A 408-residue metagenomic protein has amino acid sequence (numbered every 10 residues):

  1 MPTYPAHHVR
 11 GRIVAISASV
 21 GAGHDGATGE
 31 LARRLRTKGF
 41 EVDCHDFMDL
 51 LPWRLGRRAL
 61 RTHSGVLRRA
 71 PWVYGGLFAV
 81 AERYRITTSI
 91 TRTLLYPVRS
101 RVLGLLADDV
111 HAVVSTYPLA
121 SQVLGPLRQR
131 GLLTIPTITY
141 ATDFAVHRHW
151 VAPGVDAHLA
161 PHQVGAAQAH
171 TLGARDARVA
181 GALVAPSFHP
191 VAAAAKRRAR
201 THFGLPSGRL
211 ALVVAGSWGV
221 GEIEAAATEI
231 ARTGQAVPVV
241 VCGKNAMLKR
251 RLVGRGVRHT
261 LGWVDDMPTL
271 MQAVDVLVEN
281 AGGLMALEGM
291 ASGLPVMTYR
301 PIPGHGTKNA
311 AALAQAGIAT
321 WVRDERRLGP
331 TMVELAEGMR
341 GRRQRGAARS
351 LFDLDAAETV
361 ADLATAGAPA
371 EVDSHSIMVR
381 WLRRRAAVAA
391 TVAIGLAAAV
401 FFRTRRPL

Functional and structural regions predicted by a protein language model:
M1-L50: N-terminal subdomain of nucleotide-sugar transferases
A27, A79-G173, G181: Active-site and donor-binding regions of nucleotide-sugar-utilizing enzymes
E30-D108: Conserved N-terminal ligand/cofactor-binding loop architecture of enzyme catalytic domains
L159-R209, A215-S217, G243-K244: A nucleotide-sugar donor-handling region in carbohydrate enzymes
A194-T201, L205-D275: Donor-nucleotide binding loops and adjacent catalytic segments primarily of GT-B fold Leloir glycosyltransferases
M267-K308: A donor-sugar binding/catalytic signature common to diverse glycosyltransferases and related nucleotide-sugar
Q315-G317, R323-R340: C-terminal "capping" alpha-helix adjacent to the active site of nucleotide-linked donor transferases in cell-envelope
M339-L408: C-terminal amphipathic helix plus adjacent low-complexity, charged tail appended to glycosyltransferase catalytic
